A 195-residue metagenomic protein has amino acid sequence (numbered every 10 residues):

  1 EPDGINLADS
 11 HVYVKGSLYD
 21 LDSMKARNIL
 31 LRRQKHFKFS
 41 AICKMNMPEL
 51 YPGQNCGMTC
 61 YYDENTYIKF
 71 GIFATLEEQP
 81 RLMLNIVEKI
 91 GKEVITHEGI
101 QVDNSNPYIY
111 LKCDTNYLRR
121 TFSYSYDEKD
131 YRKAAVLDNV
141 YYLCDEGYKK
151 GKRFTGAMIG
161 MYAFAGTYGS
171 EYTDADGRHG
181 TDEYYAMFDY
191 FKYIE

Functional and structural regions predicted by a protein language model:
E1-E195: Extracellular glycan-recognition regions
